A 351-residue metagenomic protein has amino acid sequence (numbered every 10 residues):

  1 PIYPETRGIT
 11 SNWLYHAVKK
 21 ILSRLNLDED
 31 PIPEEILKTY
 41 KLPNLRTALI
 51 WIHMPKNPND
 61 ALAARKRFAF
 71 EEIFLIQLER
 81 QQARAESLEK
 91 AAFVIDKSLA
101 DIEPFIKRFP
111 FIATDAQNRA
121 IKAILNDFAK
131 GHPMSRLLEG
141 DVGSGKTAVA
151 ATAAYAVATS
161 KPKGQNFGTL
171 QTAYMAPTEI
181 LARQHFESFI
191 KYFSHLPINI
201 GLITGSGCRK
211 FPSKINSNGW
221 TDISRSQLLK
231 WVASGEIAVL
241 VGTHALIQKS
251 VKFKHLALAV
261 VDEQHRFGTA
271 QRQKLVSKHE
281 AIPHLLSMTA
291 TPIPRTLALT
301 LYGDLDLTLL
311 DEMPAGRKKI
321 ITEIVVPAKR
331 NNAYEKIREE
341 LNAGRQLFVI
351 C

Functional and structural regions predicted by a protein language model:
P1-R108: Upstream accessory/linker segments immediately N-terminal to the RecA-like ATPase cores of bacterial MutS and a subset
A92-E139: Conserved pre-motif I regulatory segment
S135, V149-F186, S194-I198: Conserved SF1/SF2 helicase motif Ia
E139-D141, P177, Q264-R266, K278-T300: Conserved helicase ATPase motor motifs in RecA-like P-loop NTPase domains
I180-I223: Conserved helix-turn-beta segment of the N-terminal RecA-like "Helicase ATP-binding" lobe in SF1/SF2 helicases
S206-L240, Q248-K254: Conserved motor-coupling elements within RecA-like helicase/translocase cores
A233, A245-S287: SF2 helicase catalytic motif II
D304-C351: Conserved interdomain linker/interface between the two RecA-like ATPase lobes of SF2 helicase motors
